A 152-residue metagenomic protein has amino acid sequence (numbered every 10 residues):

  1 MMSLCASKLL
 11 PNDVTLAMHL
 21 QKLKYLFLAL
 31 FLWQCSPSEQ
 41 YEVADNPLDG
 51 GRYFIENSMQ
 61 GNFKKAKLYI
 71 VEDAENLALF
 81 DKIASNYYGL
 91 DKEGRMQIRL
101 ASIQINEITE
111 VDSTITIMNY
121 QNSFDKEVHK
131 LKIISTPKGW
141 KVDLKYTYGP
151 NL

Functional and structural regions predicted by a protein language model:
M1-M2: Intrinsic disorder/low-complexity segments
K8-A17: Short, Lys/Arg-enriched N-terminal segments with co-localized hydrophobic residues within the first ~10-30 amino acids
Q21-L28: Sec-dependent signal peptide recognition, specifically the positively charged N-region followed immediately by
W33-Q34: C-terminal motif of bacterial Sec signal peptides marking the signal peptidase cleavage site
P37-E42: Transmembrane signal-anchor/signal-peptide helices with a preference for the extracytoplasmic
V43, L48-D49, Y53, S58-V111: Short solvent-exposed beta->alpha transition segments
L100-L152: Exposed beta-sheet edge and beta->alpha loop/turn motif
